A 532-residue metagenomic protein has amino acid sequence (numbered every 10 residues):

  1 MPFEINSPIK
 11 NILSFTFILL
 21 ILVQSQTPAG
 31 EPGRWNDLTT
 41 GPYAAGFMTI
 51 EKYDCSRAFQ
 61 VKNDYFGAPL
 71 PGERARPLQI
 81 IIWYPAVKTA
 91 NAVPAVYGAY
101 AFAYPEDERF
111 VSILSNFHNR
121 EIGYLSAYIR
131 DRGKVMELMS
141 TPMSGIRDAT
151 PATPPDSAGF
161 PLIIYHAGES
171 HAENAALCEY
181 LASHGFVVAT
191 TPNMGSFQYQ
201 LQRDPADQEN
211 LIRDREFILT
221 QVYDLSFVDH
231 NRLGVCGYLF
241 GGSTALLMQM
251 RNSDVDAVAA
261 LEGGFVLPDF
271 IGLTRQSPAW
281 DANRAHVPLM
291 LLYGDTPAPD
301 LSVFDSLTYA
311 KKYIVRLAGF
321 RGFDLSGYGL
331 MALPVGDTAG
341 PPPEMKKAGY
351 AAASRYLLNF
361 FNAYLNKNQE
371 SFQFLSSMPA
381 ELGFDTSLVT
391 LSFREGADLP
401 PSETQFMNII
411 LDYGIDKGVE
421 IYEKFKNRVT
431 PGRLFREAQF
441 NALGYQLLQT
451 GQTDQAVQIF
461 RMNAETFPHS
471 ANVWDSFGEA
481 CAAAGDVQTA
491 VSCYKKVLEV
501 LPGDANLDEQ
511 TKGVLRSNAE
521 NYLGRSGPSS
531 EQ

Functional and structural regions predicted by a protein language model:
S14-V23: Bacterial N-terminal signal peptides
G30-D37, P42-F47, Y53-C55, K62-Y65 (+5 more regions): Alpha/beta-hydrolase-fold serine-hydrolase catalytic core, especially in secreted/extracellular enzymes
G30-L162: Domain-level recognition of soluble alpha/beta enzyme cores, biased toward histidine phosphatases/phosphomutases
L138, E173, R203-H230, L247: Alpha/beta-hydrolase active-site loop
A152-S157, A257-G322: The feature captures the conserved acid-bearing segment of alpha/beta-hydrolase catalytic domains
H166-H171: Active-site glycine-rich loops that stabilize anionic/oxyanionic intermediates across multiple enzyme folds
H184-Q198: Conserved alpha/beta-hydrolase
I218-R284: Primarily recognizes the serine-hydrolase "nucleophile elbow" in alpha/beta-hydrolase and SGNH/GDSL folds
